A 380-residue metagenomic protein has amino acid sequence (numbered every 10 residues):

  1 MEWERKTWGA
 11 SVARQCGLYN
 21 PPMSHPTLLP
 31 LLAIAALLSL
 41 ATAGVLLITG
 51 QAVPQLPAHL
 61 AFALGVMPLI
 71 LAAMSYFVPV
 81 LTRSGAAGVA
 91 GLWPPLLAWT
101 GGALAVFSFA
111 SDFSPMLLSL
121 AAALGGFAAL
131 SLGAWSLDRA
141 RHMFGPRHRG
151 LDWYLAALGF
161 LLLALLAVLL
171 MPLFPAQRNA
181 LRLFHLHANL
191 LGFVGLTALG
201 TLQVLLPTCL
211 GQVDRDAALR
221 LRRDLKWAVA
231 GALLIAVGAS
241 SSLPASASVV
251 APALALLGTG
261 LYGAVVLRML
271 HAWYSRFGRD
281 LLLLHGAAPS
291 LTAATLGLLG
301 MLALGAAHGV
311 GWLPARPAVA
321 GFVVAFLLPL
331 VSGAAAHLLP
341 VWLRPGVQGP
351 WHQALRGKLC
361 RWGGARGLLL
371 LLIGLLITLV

Functional and structural regions predicted by a protein language model:
E2-E4: Position-driven detector of the extreme protein N-terminus
K6-W8, V12-V380: Hydrophobic alpha-helical transmembrane segments of multi-pass integral membrane proteins
